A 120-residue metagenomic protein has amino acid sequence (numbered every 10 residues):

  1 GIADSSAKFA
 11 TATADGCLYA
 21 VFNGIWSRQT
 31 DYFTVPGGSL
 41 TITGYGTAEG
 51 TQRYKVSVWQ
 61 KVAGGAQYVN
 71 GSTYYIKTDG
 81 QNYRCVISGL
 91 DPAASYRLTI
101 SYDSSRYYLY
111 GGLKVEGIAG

Functional and structural regions predicted by a protein language model:
G1-Q29: N-terminal prepro-regions of secreted/extracellular proteins
S27-Y32, Y110-G112: Short Trp-Ser/Thr-centered turn/loop motifs at beta-strand boundaries
G37-A48: A short beta-strand element within beta-rich, extracytoplasmic domains of secreted/secretory-pathway proteins
L40, S88-S105: Noncatalytic modules at the cell exterior or secretory-pathway interfaces, chiefly beta-strand-rich lectin/adhesion
Q52-G64: Short, surface-exposed beta-strand/strand-loop-strand elements in extracellular ectodomains
Q52-Y54, Y96, S104-A119: Edge beta-strands of jelly-roll/beta-sandwich modules across compartments, strongly enriched in secreted/luminal
Q67-G80: Solvent-exposed serine/threonine-rich low-complexity stretches and specific carbohydrate-binding patches
Q81-G89: Exposed aromatic-hydrophobic patches
